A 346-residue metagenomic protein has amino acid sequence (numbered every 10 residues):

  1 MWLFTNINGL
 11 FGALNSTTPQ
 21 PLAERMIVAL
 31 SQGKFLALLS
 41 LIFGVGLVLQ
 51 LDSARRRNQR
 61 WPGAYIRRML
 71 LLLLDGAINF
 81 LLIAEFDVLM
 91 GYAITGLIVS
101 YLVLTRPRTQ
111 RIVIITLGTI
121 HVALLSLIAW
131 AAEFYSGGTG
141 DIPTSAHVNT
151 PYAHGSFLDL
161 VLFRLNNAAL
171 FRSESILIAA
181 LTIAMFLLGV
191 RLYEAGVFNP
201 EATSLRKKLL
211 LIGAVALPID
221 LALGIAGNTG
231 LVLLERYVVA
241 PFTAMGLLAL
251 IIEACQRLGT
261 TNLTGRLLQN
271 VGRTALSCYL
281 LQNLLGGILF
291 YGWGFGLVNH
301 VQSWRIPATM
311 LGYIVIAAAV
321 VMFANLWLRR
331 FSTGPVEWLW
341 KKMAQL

Functional and structural regions predicted by a protein language model:
M1-F43: N-terminal signal-anchor module of multipass membrane proteins
P19-F35, V148, F163-I176, L233-F242 (+1 more regions): Short aromatic-rich membrane-water interface segments that cap or initiate transmembrane helices in multi-pass membrane
A37-D52, M90-V103, L177-P200, A240-G259: Specific transmembrane alpha-helix
P62-G63, I98-T116, R191-G213: Solvent-exposed interhelical
N79, I83, I120-I128, A216-L223 (+4 more regions): Alpha-helical transmembrane segments of multipass membrane proteins
T116-L192: Long hydrophobic alpha-helical segments that form multi-pass transmembrane helix bundles in integral membrane proteins
L231-R330: Alpha-helical transmembrane segments of multi-pass integral membrane proteins
S332-L346: Membrane-proximal cytoplasmic C-terminal regulatory module of class A 7TM GPCRs
